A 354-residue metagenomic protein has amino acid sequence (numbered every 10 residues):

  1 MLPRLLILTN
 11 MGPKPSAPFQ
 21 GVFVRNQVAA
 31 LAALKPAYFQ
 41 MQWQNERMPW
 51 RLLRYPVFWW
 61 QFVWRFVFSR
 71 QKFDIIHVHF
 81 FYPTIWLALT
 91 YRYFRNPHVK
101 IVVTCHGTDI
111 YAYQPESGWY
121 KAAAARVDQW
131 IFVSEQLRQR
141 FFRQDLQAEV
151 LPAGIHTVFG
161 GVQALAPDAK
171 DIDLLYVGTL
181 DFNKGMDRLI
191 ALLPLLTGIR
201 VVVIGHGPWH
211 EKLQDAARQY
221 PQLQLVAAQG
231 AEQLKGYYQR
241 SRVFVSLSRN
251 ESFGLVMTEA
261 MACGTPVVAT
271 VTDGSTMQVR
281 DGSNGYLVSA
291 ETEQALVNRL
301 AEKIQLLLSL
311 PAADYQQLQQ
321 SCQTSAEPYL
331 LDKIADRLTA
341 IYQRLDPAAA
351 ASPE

Functional and structural regions predicted by a protein language model:
V103, A125-V162: Donor nucleotide-sugar binding/catalytic pocket of nucleotide-sugar-dependent glycosyltransferases
Y113-Q114, F142, G154-D171, G236: Acidic anion/phosphate-binding donor-loop and adjacent secondary structure in glycosyltransferase catalytic cores
I131, A166-K184, I190-L196, V201-I204: Conserved donor-binding/catalytic core segment of Leloir-type glycosyltransferases
K212-Q229: Nucleotide-activated donor-binding/catalytic signature segment of Leloir-type glycosyltransferases, i.e., the conserved
A228-Q229, G236-S241: Short alpha-helical donor nucleotide-sugar binding micro-motif in glycosyltransferases
R249: Aromatic "clamp/platform" in nucleotide-sugar-dependent glycosyltransferases that forms part of the donor/acceptor
P266-A269, V279: Short hydrophobic beta-strand element within catalytic cores of glycosyltransferases and related nucleotide-activated
T276-L306: Change "using UDP/GDP/dTDP sugars" to "using nucleotide sugars
